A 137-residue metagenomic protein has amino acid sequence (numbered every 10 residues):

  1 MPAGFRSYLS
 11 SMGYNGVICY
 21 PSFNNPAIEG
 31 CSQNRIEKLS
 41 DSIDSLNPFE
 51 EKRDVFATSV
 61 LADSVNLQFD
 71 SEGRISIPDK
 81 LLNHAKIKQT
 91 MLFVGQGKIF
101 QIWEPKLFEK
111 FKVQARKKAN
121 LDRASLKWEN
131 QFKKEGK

Functional and structural regions predicted by a protein language model:
M1, G73-I77, L81, I102: Short, structured motif recognition centered on aromatic/hydrophobic residues
M1-I28, Q33: A positional/architectural concept
R6-S11, K80-K86: Short active-site loop/helix that positions an aromatic residue
E29-L67: Helix-adjacent hinge/juxtasegments
V65-I75: Short, low-complexity cationic-aromatic patches
L82-P105, F111-K112: Short conserved catalytic/interaction loops centered on acidic-Pro-aromatic/His motifs
K106-K137: Short, Lys/Arg-rich amphipathic alpha-helical interaction segments that bind nucleic acids or acidic protein surfaces
